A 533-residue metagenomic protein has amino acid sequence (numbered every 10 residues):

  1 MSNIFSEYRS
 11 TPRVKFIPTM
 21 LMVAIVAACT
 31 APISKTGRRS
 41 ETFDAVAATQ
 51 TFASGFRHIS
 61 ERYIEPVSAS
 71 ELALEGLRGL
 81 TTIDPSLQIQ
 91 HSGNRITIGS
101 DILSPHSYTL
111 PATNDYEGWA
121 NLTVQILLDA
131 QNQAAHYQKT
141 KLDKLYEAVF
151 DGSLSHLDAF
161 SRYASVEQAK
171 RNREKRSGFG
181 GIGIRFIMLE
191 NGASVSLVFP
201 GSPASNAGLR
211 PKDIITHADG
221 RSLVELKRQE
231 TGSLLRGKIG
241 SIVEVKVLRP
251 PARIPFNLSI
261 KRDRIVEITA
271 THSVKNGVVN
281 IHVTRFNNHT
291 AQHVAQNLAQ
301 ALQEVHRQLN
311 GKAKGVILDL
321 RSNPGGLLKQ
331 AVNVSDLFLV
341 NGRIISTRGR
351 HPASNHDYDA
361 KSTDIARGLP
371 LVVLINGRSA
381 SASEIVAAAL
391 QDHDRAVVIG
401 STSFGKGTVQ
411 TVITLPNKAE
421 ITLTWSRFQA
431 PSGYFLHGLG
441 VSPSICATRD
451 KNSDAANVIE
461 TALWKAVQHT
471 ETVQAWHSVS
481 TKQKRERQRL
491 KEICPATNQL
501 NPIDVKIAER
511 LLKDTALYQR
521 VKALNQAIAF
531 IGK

Functional and structural regions predicted by a protein language model:
M1-P12: N-terminal secretory signal peptides that target proteins for export/translocation
F5, T30-T36, T42-F56, V266-K533: C-terminal "post-core" interaction segments
P12-S161, H477-K533: Terminal targeting/pro-maturation regions of precursor/exported proteins
A45, R62, I96, Y108-N121 (+5 more regions): PDZ/PDZ-like domain segments forming the peptide/carboxylate-binding groove, activating on the N-terminal beta-strands
H58-P66, E75, G79-S86, Q125-Y137 (+18 more regions): Structured segments of extracytoplasmic/periplasmic soluble domains in secreted or envelope-associated proteins
R176-G180, M188-G192, L209-R210, G237-S241 (+6 more regions): Short flexible coil/turn linkers enriched for glycine and charged/polar residues that connect secondary-structure
N191-S194, T216, E230-T271, T424-W425: PDZ-domain C-terminal substructure recognizer with occasional recognition of PDZ-binding tails
S205, P211-K246, Q330, K406-V412: PDZ domains, with a preference for the canonical peptide-binding region formed by the helix
